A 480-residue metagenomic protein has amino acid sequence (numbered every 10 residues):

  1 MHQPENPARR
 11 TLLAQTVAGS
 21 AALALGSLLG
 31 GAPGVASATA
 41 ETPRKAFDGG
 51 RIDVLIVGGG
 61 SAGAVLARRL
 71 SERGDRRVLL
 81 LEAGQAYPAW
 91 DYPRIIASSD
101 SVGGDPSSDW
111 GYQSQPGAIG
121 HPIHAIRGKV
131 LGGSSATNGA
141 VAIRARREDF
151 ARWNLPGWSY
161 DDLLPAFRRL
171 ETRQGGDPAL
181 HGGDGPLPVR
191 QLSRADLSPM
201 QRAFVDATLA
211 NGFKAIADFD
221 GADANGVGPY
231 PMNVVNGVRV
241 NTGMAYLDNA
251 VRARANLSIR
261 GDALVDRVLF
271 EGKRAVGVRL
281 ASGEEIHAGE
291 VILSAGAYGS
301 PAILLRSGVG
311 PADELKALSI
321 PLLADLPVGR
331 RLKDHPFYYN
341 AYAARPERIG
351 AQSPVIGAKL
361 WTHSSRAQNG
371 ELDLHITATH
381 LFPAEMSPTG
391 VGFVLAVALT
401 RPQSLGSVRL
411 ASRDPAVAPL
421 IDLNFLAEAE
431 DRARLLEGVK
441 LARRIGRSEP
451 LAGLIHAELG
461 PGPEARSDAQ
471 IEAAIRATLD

Functional and structural regions predicted by a protein language model:
M1-T11: N-terminal secretory signal peptides
L29-A40: Signal peptide processing junction and immediate N-terminal pro/mature segment of secreted/exported proteins
T42-R168, A317, P321-A343: N-terminal glycine-rich phosphate/pyrophosphate-binding loop and immediately adjacent elements
I56, S61, A195-D196, A297-Y298: Residue-level detector of alpha-helix initiation sites
R77, G84-Y87, V268, R279-Q352 (+1 more regions): Glycine-rich loop(s) and the adjacent beta-strand/alpha-helix scaffold that form part
N154-R267, E271, A275, Y339-A343 (+3 more regions): Conserved redox-cofactor binding core of oxidoreductases
P156, P336-K440, R444, E472-A473 (+1 more regions): FAD cofactor-binding and catalytic pocket of flavoenzymes
R447-D480: An extended, acidic, His-containing surface patch that forms the Zn2+-binding/catalytic region of metallohydrolases
